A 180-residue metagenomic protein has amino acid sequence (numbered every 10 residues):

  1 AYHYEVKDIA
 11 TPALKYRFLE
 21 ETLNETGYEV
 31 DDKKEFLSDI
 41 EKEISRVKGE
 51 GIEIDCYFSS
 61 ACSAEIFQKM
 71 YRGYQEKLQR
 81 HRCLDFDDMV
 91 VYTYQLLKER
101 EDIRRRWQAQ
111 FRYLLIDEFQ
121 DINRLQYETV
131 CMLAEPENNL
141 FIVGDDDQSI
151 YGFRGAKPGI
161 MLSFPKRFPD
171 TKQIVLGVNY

Functional and structural regions predicted by a protein language model:
A1-E43, L162-S163: Conserved P-loop NTPase-based nucleic-acid remodeling module centered on helicase motor cores
Y2, K48-D55, E101, Y151: Short amphipathic alpha-helical interaction/hinge segments
Y2, L23-G27, L78, L115 (+1 more regions): Short amphipathic alpha-helical interaction patches enriched in hydrophobic/aromatic residues with interspersed Lys/Arg
Y2-D8, D170-Y180: Inter-lobe coupling/hinge region of RecA-like P-loop helicase motors
T11-P12, S60-S163, V175-V178: Conserved helicase NTPase motor core
E21, G27-H81: N-terminal accessory segments
S163-P169: Short, conserved catalytic or adaptor-binding loops enriched in Gly and charged residues
